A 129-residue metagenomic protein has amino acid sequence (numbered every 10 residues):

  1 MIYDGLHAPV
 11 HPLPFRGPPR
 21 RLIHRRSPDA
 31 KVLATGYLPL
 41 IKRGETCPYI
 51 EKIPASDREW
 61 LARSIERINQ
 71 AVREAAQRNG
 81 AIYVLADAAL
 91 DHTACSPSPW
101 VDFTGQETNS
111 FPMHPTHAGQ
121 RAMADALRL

Functional and structural regions predicted by a protein language model:
M1-A8, P39-I41: Oxyanion-hole/transition-state-stabilizing segment in secreted/luminal serine hydrolases and related acyltransferases
D4, A8-F15, S64: Short, well-structured alpha-helical patches and their helix-loop capping segments that border functional surfaces
V10-G17, R21, R121, D125-R128: Amphipathic, non-transmembrane alpha-helical secondary structure
P14-L33, R67-L85: A structural motif corresponding to the C-terminal end of an alpha-helix and its immediate exit/capping segment
D29-G44: Extracytoplasmic ligand-binding site segments that recognize negatively charged/polar headgroups
L40-L129: Catalytic His-Asp segment of secreted/periplasmic serine-dependent ester chemistry enzymes
